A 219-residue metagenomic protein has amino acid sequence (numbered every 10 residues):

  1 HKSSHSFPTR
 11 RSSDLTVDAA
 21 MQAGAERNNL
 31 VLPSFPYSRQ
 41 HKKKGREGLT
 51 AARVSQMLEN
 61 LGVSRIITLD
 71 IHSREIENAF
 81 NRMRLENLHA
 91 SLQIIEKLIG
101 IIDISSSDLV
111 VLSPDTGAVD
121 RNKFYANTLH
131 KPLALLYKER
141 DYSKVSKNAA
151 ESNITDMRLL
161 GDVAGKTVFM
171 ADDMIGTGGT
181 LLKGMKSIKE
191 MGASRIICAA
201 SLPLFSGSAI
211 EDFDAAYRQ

Functional and structural regions predicted by a protein language model:
H1-S12: Short, small-residue-biased leader/transition segments that mark boundaries at the very start of proteins
K2, L32, I71, F80 (+2 more regions): Residue-level signal for pocket-adjacent positions within structured domains
S6, F35-K42, R195-C198: Short, basic, glycine/proline-bearing loop/turn elements
R10-S13, V17-N29, G100-Q219: PRPP/pyrophosphate-binding module of the type I phosphoribosyltransferase fold
S13-T16, G24, P33, T50-V54 (+1 more regions): Generic hydrophobic, aliphatic-rich segments that mediate packing or membrane embedding
M21-L32, S64-I71: Short, flexible active-site-proximal loops enriched in glycine and acidic residues
S34-Y37, S73, L202-L204: Acidic, glycine-rich active-site loops and adjacent beta-strand->loop/helix elements that engage anionic groups
R39-S143: Conserved PRPP/pyrophosphate-binding segment of the phosphoribosyltransferase/PRPP-pathway fold
